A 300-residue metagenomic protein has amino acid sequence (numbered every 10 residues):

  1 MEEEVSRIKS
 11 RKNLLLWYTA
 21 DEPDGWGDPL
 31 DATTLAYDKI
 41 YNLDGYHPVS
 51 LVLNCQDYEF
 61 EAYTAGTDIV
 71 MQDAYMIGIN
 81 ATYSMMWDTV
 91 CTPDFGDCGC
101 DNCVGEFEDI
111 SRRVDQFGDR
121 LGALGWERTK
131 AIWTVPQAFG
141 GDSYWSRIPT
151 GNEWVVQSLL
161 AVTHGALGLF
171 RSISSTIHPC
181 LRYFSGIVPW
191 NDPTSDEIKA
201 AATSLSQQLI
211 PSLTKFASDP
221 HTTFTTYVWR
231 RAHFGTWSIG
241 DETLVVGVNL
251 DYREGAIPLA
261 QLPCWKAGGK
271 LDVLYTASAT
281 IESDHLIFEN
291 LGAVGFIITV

Functional and structural regions predicted by a protein language model:
M1-V300: Glycan-processing catalytic domains of CAZymes
